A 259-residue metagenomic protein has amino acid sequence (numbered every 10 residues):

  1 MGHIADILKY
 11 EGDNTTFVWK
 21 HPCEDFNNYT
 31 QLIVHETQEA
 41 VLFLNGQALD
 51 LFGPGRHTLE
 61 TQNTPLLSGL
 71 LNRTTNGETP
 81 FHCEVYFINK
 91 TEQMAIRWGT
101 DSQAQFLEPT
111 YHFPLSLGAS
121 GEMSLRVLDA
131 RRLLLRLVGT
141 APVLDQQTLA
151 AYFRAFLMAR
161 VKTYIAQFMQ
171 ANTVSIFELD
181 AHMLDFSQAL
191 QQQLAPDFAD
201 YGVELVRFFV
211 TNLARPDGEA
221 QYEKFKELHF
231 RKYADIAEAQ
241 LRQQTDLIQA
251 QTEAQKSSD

Functional and structural regions predicted by a protein language model:
I4-L133: Hydrophobic membrane-anchoring helix/hairpin
Y86-Q93, W98-D259: Elongated, amphipathic alpha-helices that form coiled-coils and helical stalk/scaffold elements used
